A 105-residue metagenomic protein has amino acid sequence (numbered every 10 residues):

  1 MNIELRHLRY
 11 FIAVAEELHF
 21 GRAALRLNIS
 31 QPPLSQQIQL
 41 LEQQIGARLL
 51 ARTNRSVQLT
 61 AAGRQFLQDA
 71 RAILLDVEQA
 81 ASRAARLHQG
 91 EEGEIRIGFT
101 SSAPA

Functional and structural regions predicted by a protein language model:
M1-Q37, A51, V57, F66: N-terminal short secondary-structure element
N2, L49, R86-H88: Short secondary-structure boundary/capping segments
Q31-P32, Q36, S82-A105: N-terminal winged-helix
E42-L59: A short LG(V/I)-centered, amphipathic sequence patch enriched for acidic residue(s) preceding the LG motif
Q44-I45, F66-H88: Alpha-helical linker/hinge and terminal dimerization helices associated with HTH transcriptional regulators
